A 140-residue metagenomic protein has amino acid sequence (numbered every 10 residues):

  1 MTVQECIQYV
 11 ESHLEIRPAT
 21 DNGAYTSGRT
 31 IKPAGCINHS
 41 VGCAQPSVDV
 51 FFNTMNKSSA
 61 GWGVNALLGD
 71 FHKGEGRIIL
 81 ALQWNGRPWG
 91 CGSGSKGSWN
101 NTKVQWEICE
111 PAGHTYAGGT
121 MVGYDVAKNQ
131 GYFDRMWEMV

Functional and structural regions predicted by a protein language model:
T2-V140: Active-site-adjacent loop/helix surface patches within enzyme catalytic domains that shape the substrate-binding cleft
